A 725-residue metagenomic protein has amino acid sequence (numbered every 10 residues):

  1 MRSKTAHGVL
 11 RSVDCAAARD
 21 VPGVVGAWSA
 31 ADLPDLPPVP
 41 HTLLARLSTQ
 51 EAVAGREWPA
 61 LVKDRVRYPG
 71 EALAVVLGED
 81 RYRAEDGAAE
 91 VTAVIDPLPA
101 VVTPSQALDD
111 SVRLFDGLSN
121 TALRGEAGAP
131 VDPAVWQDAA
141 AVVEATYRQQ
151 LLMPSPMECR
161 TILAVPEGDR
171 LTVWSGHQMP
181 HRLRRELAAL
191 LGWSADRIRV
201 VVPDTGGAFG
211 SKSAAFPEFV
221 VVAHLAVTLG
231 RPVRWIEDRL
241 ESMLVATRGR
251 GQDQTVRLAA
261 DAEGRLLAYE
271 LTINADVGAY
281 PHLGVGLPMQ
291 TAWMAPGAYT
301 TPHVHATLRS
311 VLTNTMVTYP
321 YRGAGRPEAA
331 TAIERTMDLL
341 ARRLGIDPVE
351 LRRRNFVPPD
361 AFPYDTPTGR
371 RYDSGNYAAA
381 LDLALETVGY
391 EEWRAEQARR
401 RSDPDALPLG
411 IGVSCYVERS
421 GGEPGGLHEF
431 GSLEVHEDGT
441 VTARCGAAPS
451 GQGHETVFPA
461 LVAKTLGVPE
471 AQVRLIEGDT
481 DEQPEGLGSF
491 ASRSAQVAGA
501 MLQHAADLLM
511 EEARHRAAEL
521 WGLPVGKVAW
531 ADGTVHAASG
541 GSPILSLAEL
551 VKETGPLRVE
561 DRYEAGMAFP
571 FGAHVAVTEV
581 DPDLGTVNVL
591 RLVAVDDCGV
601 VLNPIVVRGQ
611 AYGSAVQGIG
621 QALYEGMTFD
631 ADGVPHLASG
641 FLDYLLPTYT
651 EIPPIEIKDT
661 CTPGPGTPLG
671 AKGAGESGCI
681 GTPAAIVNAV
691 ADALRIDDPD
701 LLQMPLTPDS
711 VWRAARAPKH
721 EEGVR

Functional and structural regions predicted by a protein language model:
M1-A122, V142-A145: Flexible, low-hydrophobicity surface segments
V21, A31, T42, E51 (+6 more regions): C-terminal catalytic domains of large/alpha subunits in multi-subunit enzymes
P37-T42, G87-E90, R184-E186, F209-A215 (+10 more regions): Short acidic, glycine/serine/threonine-rich loops at helix termini
T42-A45, Q50-A52, R56, N120-I162 (+3 more regions): Glycine-rich loop/linker segments at domain edges
K63, E158-L163, D253, G410 (+3 more regions): Short glycine-rich loop/turn motifs
L171-S175, T440-C445, V589-R591: Short, aliphatic-rich beta-strand segments
Q178, G421-T442: Active-site-adjacent "gating/activation" loops or surface patches in catalytic cores
A208-G230, R234-I236, H454-V462: Thiamine diphosphate
